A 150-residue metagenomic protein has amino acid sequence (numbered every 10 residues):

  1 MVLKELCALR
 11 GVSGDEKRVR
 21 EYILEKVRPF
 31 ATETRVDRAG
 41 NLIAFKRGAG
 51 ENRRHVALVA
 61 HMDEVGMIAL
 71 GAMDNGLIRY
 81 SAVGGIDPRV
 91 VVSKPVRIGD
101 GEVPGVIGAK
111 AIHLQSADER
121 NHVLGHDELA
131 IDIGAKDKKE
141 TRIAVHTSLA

Functional and structural regions predicted by a protein language model:
M1-A150: N-terminal hydrophobic/helix-forming segments and targeting peptides
